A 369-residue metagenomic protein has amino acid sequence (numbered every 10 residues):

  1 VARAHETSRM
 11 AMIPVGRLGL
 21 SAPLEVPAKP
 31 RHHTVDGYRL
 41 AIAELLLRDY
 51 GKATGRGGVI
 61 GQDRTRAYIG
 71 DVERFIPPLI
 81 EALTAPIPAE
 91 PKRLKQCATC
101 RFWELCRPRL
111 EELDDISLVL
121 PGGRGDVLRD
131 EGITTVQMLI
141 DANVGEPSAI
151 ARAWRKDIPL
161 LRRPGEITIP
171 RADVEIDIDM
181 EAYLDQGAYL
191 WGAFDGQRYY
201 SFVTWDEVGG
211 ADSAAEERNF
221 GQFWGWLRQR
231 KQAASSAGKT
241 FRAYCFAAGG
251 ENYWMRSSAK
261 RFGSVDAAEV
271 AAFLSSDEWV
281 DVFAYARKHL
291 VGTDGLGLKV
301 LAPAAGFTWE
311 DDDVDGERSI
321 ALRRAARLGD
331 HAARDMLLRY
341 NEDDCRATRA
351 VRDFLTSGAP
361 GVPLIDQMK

Functional and structural regions predicted by a protein language model:
V1-A82, S201-R318: Conserved DEDDh/DEDDy metal-dependent 3′-5′ exonuclease domain
I42, L46-D49, R56-A67, V72-L113 (+1 more regions): Acidic, Mg2+-coordinating catalytic module of metal-dependent nucleases/exonucleases that use a two-metal-ion mechanism
D115-A172: N-terminal accessory regions of nucleic-acid-interacting proteins
A142, I178, Y244-A247, Y340: Generic beta-strand/beta-sheet core signal
R163-I167, I178-E181, L227-A233: Generic recognition of flexible, low-complexity loop/linker segments
A172-A182, D281: Two-metal-ion RNase H-like nuclease active-site motif
D177-D179, G192, Y244-C245, A347: Structured core elements
E181-Q197: Acidic, metal-ligating active-site segments
